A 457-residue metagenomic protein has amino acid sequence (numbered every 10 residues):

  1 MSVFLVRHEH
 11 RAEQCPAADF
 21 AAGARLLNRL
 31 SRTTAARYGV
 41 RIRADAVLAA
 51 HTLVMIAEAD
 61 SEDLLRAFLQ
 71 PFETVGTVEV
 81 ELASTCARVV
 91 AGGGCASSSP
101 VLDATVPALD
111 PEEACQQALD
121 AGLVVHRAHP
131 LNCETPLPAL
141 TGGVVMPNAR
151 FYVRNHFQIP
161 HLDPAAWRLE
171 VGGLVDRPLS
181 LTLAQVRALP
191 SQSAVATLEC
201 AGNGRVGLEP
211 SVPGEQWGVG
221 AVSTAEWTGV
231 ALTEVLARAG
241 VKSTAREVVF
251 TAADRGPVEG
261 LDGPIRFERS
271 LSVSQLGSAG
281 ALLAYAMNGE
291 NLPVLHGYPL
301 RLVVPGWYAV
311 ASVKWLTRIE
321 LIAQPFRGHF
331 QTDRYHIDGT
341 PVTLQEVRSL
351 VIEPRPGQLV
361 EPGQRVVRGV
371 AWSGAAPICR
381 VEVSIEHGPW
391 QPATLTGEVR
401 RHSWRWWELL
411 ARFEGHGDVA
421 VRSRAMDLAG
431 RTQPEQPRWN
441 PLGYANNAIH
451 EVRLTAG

Functional and structural regions predicted by a protein language model:
M1-T52, D60-D63, C86-V101, T105: Short S/T/G/P-rich N-terminal loop/turn motif that feeds into the first structured element of a domain
E9, A83, S384-E386: Predominantly extracellular/luminal cell-surface or secreted proteins
R41-V47, F68-Q70, P160: Short, flexible, solvent-exposed loop/turn segments with mixed acidic/basic and small polar residues
V47-H51, E73, Q216-V219: Short glycine-enriched loop/turn motifs at secondary-structure junctions
T52-V54, T77: Short active-site oxyanion
L65-E73, Q185-V186: Short amphipathic alpha-helices in soluble, non-transmembrane regions that often serve as interface/regulatory elements
T74-A87: Conserved short beta-strand edge segments in small beta-sheet-based binding/regulatory domains
V106-G457: Structured, non-membrane catalytic/scaffold regions adjacent to prosthetic-group chemistry
